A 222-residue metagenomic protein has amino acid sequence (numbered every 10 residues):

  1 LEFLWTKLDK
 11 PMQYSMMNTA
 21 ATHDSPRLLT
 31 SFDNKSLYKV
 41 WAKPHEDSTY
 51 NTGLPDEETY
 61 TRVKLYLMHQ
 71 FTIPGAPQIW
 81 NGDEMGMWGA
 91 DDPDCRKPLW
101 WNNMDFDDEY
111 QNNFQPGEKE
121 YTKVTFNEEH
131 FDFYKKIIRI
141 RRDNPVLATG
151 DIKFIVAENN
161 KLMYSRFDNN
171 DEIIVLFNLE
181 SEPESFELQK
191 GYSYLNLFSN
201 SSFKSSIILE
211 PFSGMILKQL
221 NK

Functional and structural regions predicted by a protein language model:
L1-K222: Active-site and adjacent substrate-binding regions of carbohydrate-active enzymes
